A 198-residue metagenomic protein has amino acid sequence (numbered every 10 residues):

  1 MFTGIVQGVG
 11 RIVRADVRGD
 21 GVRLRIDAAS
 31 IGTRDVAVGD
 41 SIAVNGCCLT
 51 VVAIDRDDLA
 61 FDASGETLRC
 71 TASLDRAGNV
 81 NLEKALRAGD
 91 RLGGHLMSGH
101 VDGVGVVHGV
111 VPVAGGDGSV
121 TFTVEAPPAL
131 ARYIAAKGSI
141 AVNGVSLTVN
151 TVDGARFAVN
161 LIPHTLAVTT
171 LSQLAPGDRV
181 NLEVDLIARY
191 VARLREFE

Functional and structural regions predicted by a protein language model:
M1-E198: Conserved loop->alpha-helix
